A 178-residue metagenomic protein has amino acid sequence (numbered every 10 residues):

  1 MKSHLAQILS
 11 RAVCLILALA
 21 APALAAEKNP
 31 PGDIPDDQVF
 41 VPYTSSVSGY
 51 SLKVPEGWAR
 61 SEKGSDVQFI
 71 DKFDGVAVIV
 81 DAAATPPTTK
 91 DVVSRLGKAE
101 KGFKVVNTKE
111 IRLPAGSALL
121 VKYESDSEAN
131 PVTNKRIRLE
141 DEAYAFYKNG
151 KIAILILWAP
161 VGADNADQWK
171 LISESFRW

Functional and structural regions predicted by a protein language model:
K2-V13: Bacterial N-terminal signal peptides that target proteins for export
A21-A25: Sec/Tat signal peptide C-region and signal peptidase I cleavage site
A26-Y43: N-terminal low-complexity, Pro/Thr/Ser-rich intrinsically disordered segments that act as propeptides or flexible
T44-E100, S127-A129: Secretory pathway targeting signatures of secreted, lumenal, and periplasmic proteins
V47-S48, T85-P86, R138, G162-W169: Solvent-exposed, acidic/flexible segments
G57-W58, N149-W178: Surface-exposed amphipathic alpha-helical segments
A77-A84, T108-E110, P131-V132, I156-G162: Second-shell loop/turn segments in exported
L96-N149: Signature of long, low-cysteine stretches enriched in small and polar/charged residues
